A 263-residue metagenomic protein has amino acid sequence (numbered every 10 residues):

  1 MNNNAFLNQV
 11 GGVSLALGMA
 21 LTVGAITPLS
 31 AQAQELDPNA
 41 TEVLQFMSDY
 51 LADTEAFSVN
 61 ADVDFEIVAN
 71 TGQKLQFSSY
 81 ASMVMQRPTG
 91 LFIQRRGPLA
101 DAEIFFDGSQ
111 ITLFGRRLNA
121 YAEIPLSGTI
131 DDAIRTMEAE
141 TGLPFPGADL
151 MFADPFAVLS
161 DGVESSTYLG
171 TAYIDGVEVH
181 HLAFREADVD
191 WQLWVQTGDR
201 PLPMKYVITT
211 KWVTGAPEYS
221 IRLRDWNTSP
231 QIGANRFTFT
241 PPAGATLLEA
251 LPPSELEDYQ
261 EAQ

Functional and structural regions predicted by a protein language model:
M1-N8: N-terminal secretory signal peptides that target proteins for export/translocation
G12-A25: Bacterial N-terminal signal peptides
I26-A33: Sec/Tat signal peptide C-region and signal peptidase I cleavage site
Q34-V43, F114-E178, P241, D258-A262: Flexible, processing/modification-adjacent segments and terminal tails in exported/periplasmic/extracellular proteins
E35-A120: N-terminal mature ectodomain segment of secretory-pathway/periplasmic proteins
E35-P38, D62, T112-L113, A122 (+1 more regions): Gly/Pro-enriched, hydrophobic low-complexity segments that function as extracytoplasmic propeptides/linkers
N70, A102-F106, G115, E123-L126 (+4 more regions): A short, polar/proline- and glycine-enriched secondary-structure boundary/capping micro-motif
E249-Q263: A short, highly charged, low-complexity intrinsically disordered segment
